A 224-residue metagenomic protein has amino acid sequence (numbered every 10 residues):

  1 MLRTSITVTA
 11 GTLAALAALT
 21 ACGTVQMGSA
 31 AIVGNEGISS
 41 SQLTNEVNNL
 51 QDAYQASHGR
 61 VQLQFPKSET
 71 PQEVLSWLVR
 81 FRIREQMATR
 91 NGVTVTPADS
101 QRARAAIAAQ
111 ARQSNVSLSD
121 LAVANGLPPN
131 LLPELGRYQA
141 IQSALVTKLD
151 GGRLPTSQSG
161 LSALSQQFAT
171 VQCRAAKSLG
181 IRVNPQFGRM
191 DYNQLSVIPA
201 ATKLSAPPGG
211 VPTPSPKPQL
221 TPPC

Functional and structural regions predicted by a protein language model:
M1-S68, Q166, T170-C224: Short, low-structural-confidence N-terminal segments
L19, F65, P97, A109-A111 (+3 more regions): Charge-rich, low-complexity amphipathic helices in intrinsically disordered tails/linkers adjacent to domains
V25-G126, N130: N-terminal targeting/tethering segments
K67-R90, A109-P185: Solvent-exposed, amphipathic alpha-helical "stalk/arm" or coiled-coil-like segments used as scaffolds
T94-A106, L131-Q142, M190-P208, P222: Hydrophobic transmembrane alpha-helix bundles
